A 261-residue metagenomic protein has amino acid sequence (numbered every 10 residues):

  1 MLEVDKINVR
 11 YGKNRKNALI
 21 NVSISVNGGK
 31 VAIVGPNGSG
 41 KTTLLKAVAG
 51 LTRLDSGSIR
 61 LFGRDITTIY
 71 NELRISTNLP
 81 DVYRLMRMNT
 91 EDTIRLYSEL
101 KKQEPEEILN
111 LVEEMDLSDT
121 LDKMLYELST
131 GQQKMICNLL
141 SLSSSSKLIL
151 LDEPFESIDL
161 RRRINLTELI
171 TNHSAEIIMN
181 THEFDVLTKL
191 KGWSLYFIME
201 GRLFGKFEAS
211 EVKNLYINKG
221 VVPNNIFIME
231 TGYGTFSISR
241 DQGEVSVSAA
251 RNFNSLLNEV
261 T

Functional and structural regions predicted by a protein language model:
M1-S23, N27: A short, flexible loop at the N-terminus of ABC-type nucleotide-binding domains that lies
V34-P36: The feature captures the beta-strand-to-loop junction immediately N-terminal to the Walker
A49: Helix-to-loop junction immediately C-terminal to a conserved catalytic motif
G57-N71: Conserved ABC transporter NBD signature motif
T77-K102: Q-loop/switch helix immediately C-terminal to the Walker
P105-L121, L142: Conserved ABC ATPase "signature" region
I149-E153, I158: Catalytic Walker B motif of ABC-type/P-loop ATPase nucleotide-binding domains
N180-F184: H-loop/switch region of ABC-family ATPase nucleotide-binding domains
